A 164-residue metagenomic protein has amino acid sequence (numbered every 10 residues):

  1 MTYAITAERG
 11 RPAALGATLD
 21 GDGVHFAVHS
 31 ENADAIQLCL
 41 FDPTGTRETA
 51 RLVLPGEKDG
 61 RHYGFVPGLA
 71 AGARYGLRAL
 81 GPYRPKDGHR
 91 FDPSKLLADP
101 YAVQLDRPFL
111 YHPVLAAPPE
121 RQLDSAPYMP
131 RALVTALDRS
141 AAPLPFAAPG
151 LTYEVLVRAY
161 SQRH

Functional and structural regions predicted by a protein language model:
M1-D20, E48, E57-R61, G68-E154 (+1 more regions): The feature marks proteins involved in alpha-glucan
D22-F26: Structural beta-strand segments of beta-rich domains
V28, V155: Active-site-flanking ligand-binding surface segments in enzyme catalytic domains
H29-A35, L69-A70: Short proline/glycine-enriched turn/loop motifs at strand-loop junctions of beta-rich domains
Q37-C39: Beta-strand signatures of extracellular beta-sandwich domains
F41-T46: Change "in extracellular beta-sheet-rich domains … of secreted and cell-surface proteins" to "in beta-sheet-rich domains
V53-P55: Glycine-rich phosphate/ribose-binding loops and adjacent secondary-structure elements that form binding surfaces
